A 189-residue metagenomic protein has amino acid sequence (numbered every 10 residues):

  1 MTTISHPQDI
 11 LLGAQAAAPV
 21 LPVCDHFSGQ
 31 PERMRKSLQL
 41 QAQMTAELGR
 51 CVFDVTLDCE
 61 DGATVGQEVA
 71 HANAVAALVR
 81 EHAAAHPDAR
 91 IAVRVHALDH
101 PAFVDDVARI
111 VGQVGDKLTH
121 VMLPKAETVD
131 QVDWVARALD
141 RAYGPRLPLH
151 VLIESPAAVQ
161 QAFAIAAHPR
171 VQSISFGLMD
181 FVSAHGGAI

Functional and structural regions predicted by a protein language model:
T2-I189: Conserved alpha/beta-domain cores
